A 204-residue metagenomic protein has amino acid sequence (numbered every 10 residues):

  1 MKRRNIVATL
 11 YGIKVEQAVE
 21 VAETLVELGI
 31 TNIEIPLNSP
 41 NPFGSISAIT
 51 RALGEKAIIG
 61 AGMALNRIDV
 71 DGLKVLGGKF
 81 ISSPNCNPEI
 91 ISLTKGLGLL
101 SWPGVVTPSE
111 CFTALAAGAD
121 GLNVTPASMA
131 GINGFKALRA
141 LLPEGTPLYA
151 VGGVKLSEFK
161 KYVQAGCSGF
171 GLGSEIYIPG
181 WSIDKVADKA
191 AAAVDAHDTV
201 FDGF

Functional and structural regions predicted by a protein language model:
M1-K79, G96, K155-L156, I178-G203: Conserved N-terminal beta1-alpha1 strand-loop-helix module at the mouth
Y11-K14, S39, A61-R67, S83-C86 (+3 more regions): Glycine-rich beta-to-alpha transition loops that act as phosphate-gripper elements at the mouths of alpha/beta enzyme
V21, N66-L76, S109-A117, V154-F170: Catalytic cores of alpha/beta
V26-T31, L53-K56, K74-I81, G96-W102 (+3 more regions): Glycine-enriched alpha-helix->loop->beta-strand junction motifs that scaffold or abut catalytic
F80, P84-I90, N123-I132, A165-K189: Glycine-rich phosphate-binding active-site loops on the catalytic face of alpha/beta enzymes
E89-A130: Histidine/lysine/aspartate-rich catalytic loop segments that bind and position anionic ligands
I132-L142: CoA-thioester-processing core
L141, T146, L156-V163, I176 (+1 more regions): C-terminal output/effector regions of signal-responsive regulators
